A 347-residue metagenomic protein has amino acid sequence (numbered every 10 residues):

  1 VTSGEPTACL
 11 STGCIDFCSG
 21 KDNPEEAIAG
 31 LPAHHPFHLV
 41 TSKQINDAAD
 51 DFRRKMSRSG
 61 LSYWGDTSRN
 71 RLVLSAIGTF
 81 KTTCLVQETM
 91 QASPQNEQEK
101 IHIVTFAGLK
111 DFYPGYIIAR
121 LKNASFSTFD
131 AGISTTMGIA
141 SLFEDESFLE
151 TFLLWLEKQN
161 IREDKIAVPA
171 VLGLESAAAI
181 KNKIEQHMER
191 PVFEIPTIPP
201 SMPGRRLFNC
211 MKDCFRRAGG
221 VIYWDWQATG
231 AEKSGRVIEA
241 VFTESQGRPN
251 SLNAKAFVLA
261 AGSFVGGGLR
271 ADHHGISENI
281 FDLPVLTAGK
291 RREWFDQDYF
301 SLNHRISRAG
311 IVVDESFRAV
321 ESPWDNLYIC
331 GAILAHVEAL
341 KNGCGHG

Functional and structural regions predicted by a protein language model:
T2-F37, I133-S147: Conserved N-terminal glycine-rich FAD pyrophosphate-binding loop of Rossmann-like flavoproteins
G4-E5, S245-P249, A254-G267, I333: Glycine-/small-residue-rich beta->alpha transition segments that form the dinucleotide
T12, G267-D272, L327-G347: A conserved FAD-binding loop/helix module that cradles the flavin
I15-L109, I117-S125: Dinucleotide-binding Rossmann-like beta1-alpha1 core, especially the glycine-rich loop that anchors the ADP
D111-N123, L149-A231, R248: Helical element adjacent to the flavin cofactor pocket in flavoenzyme catalytic cores
A124-M137, E278-H304: Central beta-strand plus flanking loop segment that forms part of the substrate or channel wall within the catalytic
K212, T229-S251, F257: Conserved beta-strand-loop-beta-strand element in the redox core of flavoprotein oxidoreductases
R248-P249, V285-L340: FAD-binding beta-loop-beta segment adjacent to the flavin cofactor pocket
